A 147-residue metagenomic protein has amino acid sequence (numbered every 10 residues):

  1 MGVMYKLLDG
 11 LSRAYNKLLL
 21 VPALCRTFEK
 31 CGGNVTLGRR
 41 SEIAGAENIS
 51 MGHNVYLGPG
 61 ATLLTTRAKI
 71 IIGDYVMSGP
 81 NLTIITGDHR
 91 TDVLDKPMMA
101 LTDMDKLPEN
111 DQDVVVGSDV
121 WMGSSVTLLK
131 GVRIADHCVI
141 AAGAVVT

Functional and structural regions predicted by a protein language model:
M1-I43: Extended, small-residue-rich solenoid/repeat segments and analogous flexible loops that form exposed scaffolds
Y5, D92-M99, C138-G143: A short, terminal or domain-edge coil/loop segment
G33-N34, N54, D136: Long, low-complexity, intrinsically disordered polar/charged segments
E42-M51, Y56-V132: Flexible, glycine/small-residue-enriched loop-and-beta-strand segment within the central core of proteins
L128-T147: C-terminal/domain-terminus segments
